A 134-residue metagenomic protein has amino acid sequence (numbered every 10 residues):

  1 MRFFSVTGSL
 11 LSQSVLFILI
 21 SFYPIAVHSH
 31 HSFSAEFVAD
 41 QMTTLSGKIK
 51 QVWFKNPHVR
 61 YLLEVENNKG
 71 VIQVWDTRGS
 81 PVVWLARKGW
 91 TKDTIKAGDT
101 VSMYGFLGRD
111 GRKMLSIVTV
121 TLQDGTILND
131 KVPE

Functional and structural regions predicted by a protein language model:
M1-V15: Bacterial N-terminal signal peptides that target proteins for export
H28-T43: Short boundary/loop segments of OB/S1/cold-shock single-stranded nucleic-acid-binding domains
G47-I49: Conserved hydrophobic positions within beta-strands
N56-V65: Short aromatic-glycine-enriched beta-strand elements
R87-S102: Short nucleic-acid-contacting surface segments enriched for D/E, G, S/T with interspersed K/R
G108-K131: OB-fold/S1-family single-stranded nucleic acid-binding modules
